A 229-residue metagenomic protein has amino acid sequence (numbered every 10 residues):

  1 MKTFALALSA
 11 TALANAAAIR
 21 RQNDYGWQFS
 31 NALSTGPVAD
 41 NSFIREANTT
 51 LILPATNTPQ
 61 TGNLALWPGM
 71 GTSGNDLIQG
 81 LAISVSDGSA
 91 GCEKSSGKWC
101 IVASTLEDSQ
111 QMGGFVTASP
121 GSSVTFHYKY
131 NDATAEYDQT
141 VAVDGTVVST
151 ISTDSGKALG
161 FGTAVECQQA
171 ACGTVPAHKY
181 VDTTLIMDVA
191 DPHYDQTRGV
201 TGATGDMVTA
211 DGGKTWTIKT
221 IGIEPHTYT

Functional and structural regions predicted by a protein language model:
M1-R21: Fungal secretory targeting signals
N15-T229: Exposed, interaction-prone regions of secreted/extracellular proteins
